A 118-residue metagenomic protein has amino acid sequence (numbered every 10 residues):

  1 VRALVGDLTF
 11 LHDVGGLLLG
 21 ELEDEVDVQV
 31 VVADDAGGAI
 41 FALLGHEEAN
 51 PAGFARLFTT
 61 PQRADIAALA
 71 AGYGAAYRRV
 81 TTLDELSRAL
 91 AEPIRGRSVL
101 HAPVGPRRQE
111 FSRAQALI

Functional and structural regions predicted by a protein language model:
V1-I118: Thiamine diphosphate
